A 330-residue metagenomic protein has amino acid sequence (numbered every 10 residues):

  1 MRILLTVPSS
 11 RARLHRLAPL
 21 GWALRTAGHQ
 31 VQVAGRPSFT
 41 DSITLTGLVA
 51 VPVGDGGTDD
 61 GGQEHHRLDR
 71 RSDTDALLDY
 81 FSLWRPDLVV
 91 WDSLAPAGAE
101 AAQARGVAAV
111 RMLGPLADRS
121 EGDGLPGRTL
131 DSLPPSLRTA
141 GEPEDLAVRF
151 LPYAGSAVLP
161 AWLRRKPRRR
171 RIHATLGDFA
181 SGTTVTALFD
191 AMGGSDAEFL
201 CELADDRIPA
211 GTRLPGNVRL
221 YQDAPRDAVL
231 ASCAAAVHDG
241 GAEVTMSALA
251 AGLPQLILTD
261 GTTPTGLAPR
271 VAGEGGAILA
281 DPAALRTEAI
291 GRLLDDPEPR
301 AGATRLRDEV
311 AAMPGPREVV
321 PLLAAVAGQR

Functional and structural regions predicted by a protein language model:
M1-R111, G193-S195, L200-E202, D206-R330: Glycosyltransferase specificity loop/lid
G28-H29, P126, F189: Short linear motifs in intrinsically disordered
R36, T40, S120-F179, E202-I208: A nucleotide-sugar donor-handling region in carbohydrate enzymes
G114: A mobile, often basic/glycine-rich helix-loop segment that functions as the active-site lid/recognition loop
A117-G122, R270: Acceptor-binding helix/loop patch of EC 2.4 sugar-transfer enzymes, predominantly nucleotide-sugar-dependent
F179-D190: A conserved mid-protein helix/loop that constitutes part of the nucleotide-sugar donor-binding site
